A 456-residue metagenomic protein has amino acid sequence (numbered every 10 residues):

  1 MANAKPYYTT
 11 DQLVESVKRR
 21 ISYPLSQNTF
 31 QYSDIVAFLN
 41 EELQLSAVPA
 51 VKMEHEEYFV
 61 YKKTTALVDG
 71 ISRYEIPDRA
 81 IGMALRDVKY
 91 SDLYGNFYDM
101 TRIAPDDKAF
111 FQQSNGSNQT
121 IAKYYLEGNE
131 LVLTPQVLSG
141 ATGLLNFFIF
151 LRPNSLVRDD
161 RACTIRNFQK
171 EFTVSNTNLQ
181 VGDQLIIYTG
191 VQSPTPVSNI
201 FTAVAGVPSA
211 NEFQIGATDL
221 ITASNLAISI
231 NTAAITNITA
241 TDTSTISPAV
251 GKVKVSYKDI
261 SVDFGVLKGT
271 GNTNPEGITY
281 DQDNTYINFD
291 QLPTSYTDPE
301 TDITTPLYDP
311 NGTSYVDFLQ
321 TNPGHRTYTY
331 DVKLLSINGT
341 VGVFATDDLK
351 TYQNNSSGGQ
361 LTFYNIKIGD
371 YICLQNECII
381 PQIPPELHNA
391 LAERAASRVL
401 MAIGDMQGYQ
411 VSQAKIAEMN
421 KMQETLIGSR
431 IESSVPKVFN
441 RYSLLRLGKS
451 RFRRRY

Functional and structural regions predicted by a protein language model:
A2-T164, I287-Y456: Glycine-enriched, solvent-exposed interface loops adjoining structured elements
T164-Q353: Extended, beta-strand-rich, solvent-exposed assembly scaffolds of outer structural proteins
